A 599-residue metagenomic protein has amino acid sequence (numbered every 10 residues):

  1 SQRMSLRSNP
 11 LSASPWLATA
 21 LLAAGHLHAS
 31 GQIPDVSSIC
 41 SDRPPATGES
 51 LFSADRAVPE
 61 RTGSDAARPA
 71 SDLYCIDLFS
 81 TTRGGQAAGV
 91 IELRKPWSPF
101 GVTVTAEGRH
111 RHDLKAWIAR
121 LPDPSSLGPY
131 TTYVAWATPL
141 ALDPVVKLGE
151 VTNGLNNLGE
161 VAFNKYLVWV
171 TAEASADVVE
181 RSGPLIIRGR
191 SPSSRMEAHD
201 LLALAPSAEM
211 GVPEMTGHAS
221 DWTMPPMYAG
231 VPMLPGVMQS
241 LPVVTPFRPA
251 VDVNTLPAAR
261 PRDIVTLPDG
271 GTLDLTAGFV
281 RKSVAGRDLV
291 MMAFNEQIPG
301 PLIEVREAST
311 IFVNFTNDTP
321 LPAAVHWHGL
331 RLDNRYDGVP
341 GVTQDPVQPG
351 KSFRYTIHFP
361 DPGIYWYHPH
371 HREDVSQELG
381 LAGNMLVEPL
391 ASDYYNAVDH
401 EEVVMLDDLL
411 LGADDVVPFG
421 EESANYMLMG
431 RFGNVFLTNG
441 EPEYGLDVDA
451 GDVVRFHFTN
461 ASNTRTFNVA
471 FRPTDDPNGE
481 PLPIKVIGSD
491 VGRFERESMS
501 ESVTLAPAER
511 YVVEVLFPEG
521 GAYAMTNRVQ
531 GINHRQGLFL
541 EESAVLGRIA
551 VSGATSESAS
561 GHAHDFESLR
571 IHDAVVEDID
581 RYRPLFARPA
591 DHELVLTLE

Functional and structural regions predicted by a protein language model:
S14-H26: Bacterial N-terminal signal peptides
G31-G230: N-terminal targeting/export leaders
F163-E173, Y365-E373, P518-I532: Short, surface-exposed ligand- or partner-binding patches at beta-edge/loop junctions that are enriched in aromatics
E173-I187, E373-E378, V529-L538: Short acidic/polar inter-strand loop motif in beta-rich domains
S193-E209, E388-V403, A413, V551-E577: Low-complexity, Pro/Ser/Thr- and charge-rich linker/hinge segments at domain boundaries
G217-R354, V387, N396-D399, G420-F456 (+2 more regions): N-terminal, post-signal-peptide metal-ligating segments of extracellular/periplasmic oxidoreductases, dominated by
R335-G341, D345-Q348, F419-E577, F586: Histidine- and aromatic-rich segments of cupredoxin/plastocyanin-like copper-binding domains
K351-Y394: Hydrophobic or amphipathic alpha-helical targeting/insertion segments
